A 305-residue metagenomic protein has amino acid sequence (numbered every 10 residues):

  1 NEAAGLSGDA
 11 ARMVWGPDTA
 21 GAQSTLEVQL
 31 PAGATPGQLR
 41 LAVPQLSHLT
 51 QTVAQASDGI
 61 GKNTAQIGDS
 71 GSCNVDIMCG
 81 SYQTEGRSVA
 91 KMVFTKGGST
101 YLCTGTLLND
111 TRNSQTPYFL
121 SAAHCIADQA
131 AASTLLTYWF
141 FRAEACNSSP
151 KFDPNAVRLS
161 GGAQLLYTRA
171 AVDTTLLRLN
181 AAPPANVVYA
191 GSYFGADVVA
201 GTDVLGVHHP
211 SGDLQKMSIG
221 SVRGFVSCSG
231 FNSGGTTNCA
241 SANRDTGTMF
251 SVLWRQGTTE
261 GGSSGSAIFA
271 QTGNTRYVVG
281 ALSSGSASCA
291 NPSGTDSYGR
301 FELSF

Functional and structural regions predicted by a protein language model:
E2-Q23: Short, surface-exposed tryptophan/glycine-enriched loops that mediate extracellular molecular recognition
T19-V252, G261: Serine endopeptidase catalytic core focused on the charge-relay Asp
T106-T116, G257-L282: Catalytic nucleophile loop of clan PA
A122-I126, Q256-G257, L282-A287: Short, solvent-exposed aromatic-acidic interface loops
Q129, T272, A287: Active-site-proximal flexible loops/turns
P184, A287-S288: A short, flexible beta-alpha/helix-coil linker loop
L214-S218, R276, G280, A290-P292: Extended hydrophobic-aromatic, low-complexity segments
S297-F305: A recurrent domain-boundary module in secreted/ectodomain proteins
